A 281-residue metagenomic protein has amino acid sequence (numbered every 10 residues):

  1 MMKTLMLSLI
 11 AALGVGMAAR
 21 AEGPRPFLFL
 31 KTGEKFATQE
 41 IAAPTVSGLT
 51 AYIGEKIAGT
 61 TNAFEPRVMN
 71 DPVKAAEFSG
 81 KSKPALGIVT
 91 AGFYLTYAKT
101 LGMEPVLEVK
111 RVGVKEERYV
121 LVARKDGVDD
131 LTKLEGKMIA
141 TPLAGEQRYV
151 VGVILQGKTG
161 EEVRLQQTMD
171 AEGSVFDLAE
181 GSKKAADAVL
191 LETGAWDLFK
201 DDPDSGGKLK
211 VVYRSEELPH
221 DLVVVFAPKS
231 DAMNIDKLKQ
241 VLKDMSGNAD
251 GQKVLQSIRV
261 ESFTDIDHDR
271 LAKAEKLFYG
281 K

Functional and structural regions predicted by a protein language model:
L7-G16: Bacterial N-terminal signal peptides
A18-E34, L131-K137, G280: Immediate post-signal peptide segment of exported/extracytoplasmic ligand-binding proteins
E22-L95: Extracytoplasmic small-molecule ligand-binding "clamshell" domains of the periplasmic binding protein/Venus flytrap
G23-K35, V112-V120, D204-L242, Q256-L277: Periplasmic-binding protein-like
T32-K56, K115-D177, K253: Bilobed "Venus flytrap"/periplasmic-binding protein-like clamshell domains and structurally analogous long
T60-A63, P142-T159, K239-K281: Ligand-binding clefts/hinges and TM-proximal coupling segments of bilobed small-molecule sensing domains
K74-K133, E146-Q147: Acidic, polar ligand-binding/catalytic clefts
E135-M233: Pocket-lining segment of extracytoplasmic ligand-binding domains
